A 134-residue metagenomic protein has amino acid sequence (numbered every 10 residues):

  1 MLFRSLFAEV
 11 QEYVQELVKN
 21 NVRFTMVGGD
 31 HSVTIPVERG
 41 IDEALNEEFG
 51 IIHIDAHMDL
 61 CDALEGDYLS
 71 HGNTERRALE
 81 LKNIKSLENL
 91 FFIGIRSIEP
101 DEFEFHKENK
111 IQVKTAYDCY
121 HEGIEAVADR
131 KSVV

Functional and structural regions predicted by a protein language model:
F3-S132: Conserved alpha-helical scaffold segments that buttress catalytic/binding sites
